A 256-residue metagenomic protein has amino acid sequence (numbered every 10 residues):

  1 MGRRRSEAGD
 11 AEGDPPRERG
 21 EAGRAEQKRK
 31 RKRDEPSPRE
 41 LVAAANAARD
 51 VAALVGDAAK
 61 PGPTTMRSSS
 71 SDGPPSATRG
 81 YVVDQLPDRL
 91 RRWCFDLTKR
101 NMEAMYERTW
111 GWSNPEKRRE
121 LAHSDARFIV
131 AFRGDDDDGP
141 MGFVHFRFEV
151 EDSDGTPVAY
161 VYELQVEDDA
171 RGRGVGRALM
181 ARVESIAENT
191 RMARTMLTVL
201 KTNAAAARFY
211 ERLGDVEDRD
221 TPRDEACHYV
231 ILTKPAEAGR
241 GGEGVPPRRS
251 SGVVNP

Functional and structural regions predicted by a protein language model:
G2-D88, R92, G242-R248: Conserved N-terminal entry element of GNAT/NAT acetyltransferase domains
Y81-D168, M180, I186, P235-G239 (+1 more regions): Acetyl-CoA-dependent GNAT
A126, A226-T233: Short hydrophobic/aromatic beta-strand or adjacent loop that forms the aromatic wall/cage of a ligand/substrate-binding
E167-D169, R173, K201-T202: Active-site acidic-Proline motif in GNAT/NAT acetyltransferases
G172-S185, R208-R212: Conserved acetyl-CoA-binding loop-helix of GNAT-fold acetyltransferases
A187-T198: Conserved GNAT acetyl-CoA-binding A-motif
L197-A207, P222-H228: Conserved beta-strand-loop-alpha-helix junction that forms the acyl-donor binding cleft
E211-R219: Conserved acetyl-CoA-binding loop of GNAT-fold acetyltransferases
